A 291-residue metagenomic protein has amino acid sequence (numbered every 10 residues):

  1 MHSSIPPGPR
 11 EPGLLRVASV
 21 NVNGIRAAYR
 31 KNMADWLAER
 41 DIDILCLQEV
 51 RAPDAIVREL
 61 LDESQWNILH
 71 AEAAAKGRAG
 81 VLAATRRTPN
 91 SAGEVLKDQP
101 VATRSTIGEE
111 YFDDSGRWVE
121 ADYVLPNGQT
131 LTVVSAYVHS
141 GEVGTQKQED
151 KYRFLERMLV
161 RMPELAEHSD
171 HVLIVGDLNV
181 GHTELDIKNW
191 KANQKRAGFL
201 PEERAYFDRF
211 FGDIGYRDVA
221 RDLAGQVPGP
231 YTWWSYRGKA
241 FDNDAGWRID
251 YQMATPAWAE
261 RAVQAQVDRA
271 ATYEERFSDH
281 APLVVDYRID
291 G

Functional and structural regions predicted by a protein language model:
M1-E63, N67-L69, A73-V81, G291: N-terminal, active-site-proximal structural segment of metallo-dependent hydrolase catalytic domains
V17-V22, W36-I56, V133, R161-E184 (+4 more regions): Active-site beta-strand/loop signature of hydrolases that rely on acidic residues for catalysis
R51, I56-G141: Structured beta-strand-rich core segments of catalytic domains in phosphoester-bond hydrolases
S64-N67, F154-I249: Metal-dependent phosphoesterases centered on the DNase I-like endonuclease/exonuclease/phosphatase
R78-V81, S115-E120, G246-D250, D279-V284: Short hydrophobic/aromatic beta-strand or adjacent loop that forms the aromatic wall/cage of a ligand/substrate-binding
R86-R87, A121-N127, D244, T255-P256 (+2 more regions): Active-site beta-strand termini and strand-to-loop segments that position acidic
R104-Y111, V138-L155, K191-R196: Surface-exposed cleft-lining segments at the edges of enzyme active sites
K239-D242, A271-F277: Short proline/glycine-enriched turn/loop segments at secondary-structure junctions
